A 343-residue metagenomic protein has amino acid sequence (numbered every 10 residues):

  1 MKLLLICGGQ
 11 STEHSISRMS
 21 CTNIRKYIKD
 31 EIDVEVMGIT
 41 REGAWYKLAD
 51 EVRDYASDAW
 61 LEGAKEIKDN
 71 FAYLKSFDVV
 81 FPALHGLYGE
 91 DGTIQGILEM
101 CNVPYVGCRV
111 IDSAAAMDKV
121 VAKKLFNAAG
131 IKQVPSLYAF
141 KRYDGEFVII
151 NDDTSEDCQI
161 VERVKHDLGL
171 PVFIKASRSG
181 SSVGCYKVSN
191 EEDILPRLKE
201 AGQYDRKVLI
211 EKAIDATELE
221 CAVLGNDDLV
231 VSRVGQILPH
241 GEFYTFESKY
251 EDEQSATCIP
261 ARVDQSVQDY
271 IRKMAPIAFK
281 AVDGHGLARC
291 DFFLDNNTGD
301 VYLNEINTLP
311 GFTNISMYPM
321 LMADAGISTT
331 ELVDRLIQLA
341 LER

Functional and structural regions predicted by a protein language model:
M1-C7, S11, M19, L74 (+1 more regions): Active-site nucleotide/adenylate-binding loops and adjacent lid/helix of ATP-dependent enzymes
M1-I111, A115-V121, F140-Q159: ATP-binding N-terminal substructure of ATP-dependent carboxylate-amine bond-forming enzymes
G86, S182, I237-H240, N307-L321: Glycine-rich phosphate/pyrophosphate-binding beta-alpha loops
P104-Y105, Q133, V172, T329: Hydrophobic beta-strand scaffold residues
Y186-K273, D300-Y302: Phosphate-binding site of ATP-dependent enzymes
K212, C221-V223, F279-F312, M322: Conserved metal-phosphate-binding beta-hairpin within the catalytic cores of diverse ATP-dependent phosphoryl-transfer
Q236-A288, M320-R343: Active-site "cap" helix and flanking loop/linker of ATP-utilizing ligase/carboxylase catalytic domains
